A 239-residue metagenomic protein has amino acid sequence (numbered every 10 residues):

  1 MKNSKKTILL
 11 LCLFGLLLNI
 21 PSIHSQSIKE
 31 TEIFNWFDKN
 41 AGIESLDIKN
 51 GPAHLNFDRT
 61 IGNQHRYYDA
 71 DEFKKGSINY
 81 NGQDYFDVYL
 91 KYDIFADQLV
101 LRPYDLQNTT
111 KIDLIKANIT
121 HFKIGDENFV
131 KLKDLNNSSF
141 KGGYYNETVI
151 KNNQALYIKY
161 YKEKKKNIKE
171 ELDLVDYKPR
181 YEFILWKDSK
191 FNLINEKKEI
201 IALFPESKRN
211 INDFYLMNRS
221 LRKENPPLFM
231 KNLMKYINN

Functional and structural regions predicted by a protein language model:
M1-E30, L233: Bacterial Sec-dependent N-terminal signal peptides
P21-D58: Sec-dependent signal peptide cleavage junction
D58, Y68-K198: Aromatic-patch recognition
I201-N239: Long, compositionally biased interface segments
